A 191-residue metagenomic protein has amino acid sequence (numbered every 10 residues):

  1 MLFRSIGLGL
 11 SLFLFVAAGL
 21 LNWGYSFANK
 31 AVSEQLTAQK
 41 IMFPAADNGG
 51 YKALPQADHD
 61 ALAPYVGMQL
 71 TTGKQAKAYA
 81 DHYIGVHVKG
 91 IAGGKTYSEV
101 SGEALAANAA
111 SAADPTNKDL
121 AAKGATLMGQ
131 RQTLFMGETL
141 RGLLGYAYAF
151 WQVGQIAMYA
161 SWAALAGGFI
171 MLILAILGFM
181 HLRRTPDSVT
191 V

Functional and structural regions predicted by a protein language model:
G9-G24: N-terminal signal-anchor transmembrane alpha helix
S11-F13, Q152-H181: Selective detector of the "anchor" transmembrane alpha-helix that sits immediately C-terminal
N22-M42: Alpha-helical transmembrane signal-anchor/signal-peptide segments
I41-E138: Long, solvent-exposed extracytoplasmic domains/loops
K118-A166: Short, aromatic-rich amphipathic segments at membrane interfaces that lie adjacent to a transmembrane helix or signal
R183-V191: Short, charged juxtamembrane terminal tails flanking transmembrane helices
